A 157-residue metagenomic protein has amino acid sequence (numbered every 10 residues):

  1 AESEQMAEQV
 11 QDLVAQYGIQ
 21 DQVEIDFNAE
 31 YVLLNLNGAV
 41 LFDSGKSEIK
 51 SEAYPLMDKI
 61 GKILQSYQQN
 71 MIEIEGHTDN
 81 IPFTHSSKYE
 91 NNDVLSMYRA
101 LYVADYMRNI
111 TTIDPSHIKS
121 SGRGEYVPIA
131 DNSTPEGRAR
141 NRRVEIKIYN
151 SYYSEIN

Functional and structural regions predicted by a protein language model:
A1-G38: Juxtamembrane linker/hinge segments adjacent to a transmembrane helix in small membrane proteins
M6, N35, L41-K59, Y67 (+1 more regions): Periplasmic OmpA-like peptidoglycan-binding domain that tethers envelope proteins to the cell wall
V10, V14-G18, G61-L64, Q68 (+1 more regions): Sec/Tat-exported extracytoplasmic proteins
I19-N28, N70-G76, S116-K119: Short beta-strand elements
